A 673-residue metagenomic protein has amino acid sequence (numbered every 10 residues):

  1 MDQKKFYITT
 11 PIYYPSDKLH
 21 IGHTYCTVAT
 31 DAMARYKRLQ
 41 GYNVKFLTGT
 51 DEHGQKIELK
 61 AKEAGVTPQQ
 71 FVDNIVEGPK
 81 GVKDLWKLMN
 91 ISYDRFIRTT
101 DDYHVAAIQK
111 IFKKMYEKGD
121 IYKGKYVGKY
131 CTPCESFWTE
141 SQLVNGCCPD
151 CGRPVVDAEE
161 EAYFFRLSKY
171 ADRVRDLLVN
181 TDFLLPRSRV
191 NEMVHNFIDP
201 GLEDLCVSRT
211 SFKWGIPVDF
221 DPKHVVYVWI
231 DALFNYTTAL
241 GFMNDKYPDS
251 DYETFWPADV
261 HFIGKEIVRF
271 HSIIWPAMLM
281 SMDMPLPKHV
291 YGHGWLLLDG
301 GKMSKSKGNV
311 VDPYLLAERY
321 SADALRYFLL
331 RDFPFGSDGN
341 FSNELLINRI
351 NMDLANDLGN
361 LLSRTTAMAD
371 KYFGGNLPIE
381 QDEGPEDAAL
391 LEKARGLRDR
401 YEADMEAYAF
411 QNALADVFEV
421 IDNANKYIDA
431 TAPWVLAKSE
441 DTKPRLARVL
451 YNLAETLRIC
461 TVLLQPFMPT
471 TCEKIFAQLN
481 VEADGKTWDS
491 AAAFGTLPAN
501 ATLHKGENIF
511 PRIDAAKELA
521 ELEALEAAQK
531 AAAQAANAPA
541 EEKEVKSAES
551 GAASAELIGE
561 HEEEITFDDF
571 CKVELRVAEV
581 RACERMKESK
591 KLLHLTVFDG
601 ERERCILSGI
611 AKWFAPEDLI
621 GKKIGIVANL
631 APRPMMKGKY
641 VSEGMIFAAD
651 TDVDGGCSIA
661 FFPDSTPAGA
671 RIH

Functional and structural regions predicted by a protein language model:
M1-T48, Y103-A107, C151, D157-K371 (+1 more regions): Structured secondary-structure scaffolds
D2-I121, E135: N-terminal Rossmann-like or analogous alpha/beta NTP/dinucleotide-binding catalytic cores that position adenine
Y13-Y14, S136, F212, A232-N235 (+11 more regions): Short, glycine-/Ser/Thr-/acidic-enriched flexible segments
M89-F96, Y116-K129, S141-Q142, V156-A158 (+3 more regions): Short secondary-structure capping/junction motifs at helix and strand boundaries
K118-A171, R175: Cys/His-rich short segments
K123, K129, D332, S337 (+3 more regions): Helix-rich, typically C-terminal accessory recognition domains appended to large enzymatic cores
I475-D569: Intrinsic disorder at enzyme termini
E542-H673: Phosphate-backbone binding interfaces of nucleic-acid-interacting proteins
